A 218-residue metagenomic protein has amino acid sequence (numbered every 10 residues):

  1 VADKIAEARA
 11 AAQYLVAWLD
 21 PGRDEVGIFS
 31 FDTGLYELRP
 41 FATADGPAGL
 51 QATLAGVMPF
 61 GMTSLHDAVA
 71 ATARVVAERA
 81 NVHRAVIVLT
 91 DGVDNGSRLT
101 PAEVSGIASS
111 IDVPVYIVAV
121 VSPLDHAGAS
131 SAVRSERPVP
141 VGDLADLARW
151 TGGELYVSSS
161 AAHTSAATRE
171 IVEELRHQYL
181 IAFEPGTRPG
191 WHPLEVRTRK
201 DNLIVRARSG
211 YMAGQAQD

Functional and structural regions predicted by a protein language model:
V1-D218: Scaffold/interface architecture of coatomer-like assemblies
